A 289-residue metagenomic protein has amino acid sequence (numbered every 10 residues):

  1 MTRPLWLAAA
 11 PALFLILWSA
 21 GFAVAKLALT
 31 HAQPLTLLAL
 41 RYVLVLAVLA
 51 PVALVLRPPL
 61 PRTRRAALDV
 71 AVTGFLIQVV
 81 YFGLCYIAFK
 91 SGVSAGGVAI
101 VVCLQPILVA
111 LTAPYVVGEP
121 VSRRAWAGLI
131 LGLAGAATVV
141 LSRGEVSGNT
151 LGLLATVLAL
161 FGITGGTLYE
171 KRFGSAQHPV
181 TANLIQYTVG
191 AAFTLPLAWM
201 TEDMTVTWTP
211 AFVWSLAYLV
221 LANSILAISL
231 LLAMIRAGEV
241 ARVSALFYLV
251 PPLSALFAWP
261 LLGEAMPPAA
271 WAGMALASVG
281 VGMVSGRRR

Functional and structural regions predicted by a protein language model:
M1-A39, E145-R172, A192-F193: Glycine-/small-residue-enriched transmembrane alpha-helix faces in small-molecule transporters and effluxers
P11, R65-T73, V121-L133, G152-L153 (+1 more regions): Cytoplasmic-side transmembrane-helix entry/capping segments in multi-pass membrane proteins
L17, G21-F22, A50-G96, V101 (+2 more regions): Specific transmembrane alpha-helical segments of multi-pass solute transporters/efflux pumps, especially DMT/EamA
A23-A32, I87-S91, A137-L151, A198-S215 (+1 more regions): Membrane-interface helix termini and inter-helical loops of multi-pass transporters
T30-V80, P106-L108, T112, F161-G166 (+3 more regions): Transmembrane alpha-helices of multi-pass small-molecule transport proteins
L38-L40, V98-L104, Y169-A192, L221-P260: Helix-helix packing/entry segments at the starts of transmembrane helices
V48-L60, F89, Q105-I130, P252-W271: C-terminal transmembrane-helix exit sites in multi-pass transporters
L49, T112, V121-S142, L160 (+4 more regions): Hydrophobic transmembrane alpha-helices of multi-pass small-molecule transport proteins
